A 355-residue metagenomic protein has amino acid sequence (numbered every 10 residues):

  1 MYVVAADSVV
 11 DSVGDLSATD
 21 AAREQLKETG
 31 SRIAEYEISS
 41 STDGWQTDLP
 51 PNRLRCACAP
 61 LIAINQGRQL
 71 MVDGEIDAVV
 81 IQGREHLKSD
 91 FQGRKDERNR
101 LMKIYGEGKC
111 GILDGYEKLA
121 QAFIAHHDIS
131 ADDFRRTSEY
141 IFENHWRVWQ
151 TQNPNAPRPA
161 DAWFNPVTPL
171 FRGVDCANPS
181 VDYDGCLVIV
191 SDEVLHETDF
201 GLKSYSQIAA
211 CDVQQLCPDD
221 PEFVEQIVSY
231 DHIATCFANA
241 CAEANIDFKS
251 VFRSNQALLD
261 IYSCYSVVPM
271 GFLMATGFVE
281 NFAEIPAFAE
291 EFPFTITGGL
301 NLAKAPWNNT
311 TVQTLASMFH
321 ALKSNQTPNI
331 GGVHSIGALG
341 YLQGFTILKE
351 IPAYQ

Functional and structural regions predicted by a protein language model:
M1-I62, Q66-L187, D192-V194, T198-N308 (+2 more regions): Conserved "HGTGT" condensation-loop signature of ketosynthase/thiolase-family condensing enzymes that catalyze
